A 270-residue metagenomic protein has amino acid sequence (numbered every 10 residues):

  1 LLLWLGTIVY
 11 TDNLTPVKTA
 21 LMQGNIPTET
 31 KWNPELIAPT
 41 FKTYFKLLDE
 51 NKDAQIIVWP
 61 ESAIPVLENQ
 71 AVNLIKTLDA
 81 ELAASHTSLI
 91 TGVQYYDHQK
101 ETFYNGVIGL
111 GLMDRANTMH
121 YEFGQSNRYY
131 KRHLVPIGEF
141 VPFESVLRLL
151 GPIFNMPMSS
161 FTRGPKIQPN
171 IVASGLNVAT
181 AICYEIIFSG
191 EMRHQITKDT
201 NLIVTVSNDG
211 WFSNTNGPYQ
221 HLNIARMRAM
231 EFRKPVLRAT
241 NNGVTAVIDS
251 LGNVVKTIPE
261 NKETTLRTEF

Functional and structural regions predicted by a protein language model:
L1-W4: Hydrophobic membrane-insertion alpha-helices, especially the h-region of bacterial N-terminal signal peptides
G6-F270: Soluble catalytic domains of enzymes that build or remodel membrane lipids, polysaccharides, and related
